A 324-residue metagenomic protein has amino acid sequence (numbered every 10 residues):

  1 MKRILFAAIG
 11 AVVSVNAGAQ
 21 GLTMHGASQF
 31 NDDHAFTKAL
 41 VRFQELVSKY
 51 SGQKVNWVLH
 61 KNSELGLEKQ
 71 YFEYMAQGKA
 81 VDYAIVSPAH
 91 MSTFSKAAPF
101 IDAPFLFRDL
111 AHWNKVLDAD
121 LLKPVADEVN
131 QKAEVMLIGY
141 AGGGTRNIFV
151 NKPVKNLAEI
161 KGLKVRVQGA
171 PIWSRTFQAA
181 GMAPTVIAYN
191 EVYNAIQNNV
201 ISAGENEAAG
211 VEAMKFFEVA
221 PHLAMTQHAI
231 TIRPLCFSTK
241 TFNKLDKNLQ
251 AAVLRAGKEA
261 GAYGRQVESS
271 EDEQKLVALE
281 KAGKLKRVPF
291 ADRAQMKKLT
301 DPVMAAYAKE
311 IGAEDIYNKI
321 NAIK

Functional and structural regions predicted by a protein language model:
M1-I4: Positively charged n-region of N-terminal signal peptides that target proteins for export
F6-I9: Sec-dependent N-terminal signal peptides
S14-N16: N-terminal signal peptide c-region/cleavage motif recognized by signal peptidases
Q20-H112, L121-K324: N-terminal secretory/targeting leader peptides
